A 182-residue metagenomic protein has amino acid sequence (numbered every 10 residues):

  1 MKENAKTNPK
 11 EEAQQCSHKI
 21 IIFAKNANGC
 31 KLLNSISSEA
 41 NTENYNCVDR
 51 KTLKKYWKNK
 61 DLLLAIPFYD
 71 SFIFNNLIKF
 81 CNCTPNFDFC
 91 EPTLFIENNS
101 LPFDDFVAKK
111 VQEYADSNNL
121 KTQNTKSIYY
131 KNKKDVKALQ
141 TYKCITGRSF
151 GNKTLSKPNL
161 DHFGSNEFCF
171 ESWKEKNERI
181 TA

Functional and structural regions predicted by a protein language model:
M1, D49-K51, F106: Mid-domain alpha/beta scaffold segments of enzyme catalytic cores
A5-N99, N124, Y130-A182: Conserved active-site carboxylates
F103-K110: Active-site-adjacent beta->alpha loops and helix N-cap segments on the catalytic face of soluble alpha/beta enzymes
E113: Phosphate-binding active sites in nucleotide-utilizing proteins
K121: Residue-level detector of anion-binding/catalytic polar loops
